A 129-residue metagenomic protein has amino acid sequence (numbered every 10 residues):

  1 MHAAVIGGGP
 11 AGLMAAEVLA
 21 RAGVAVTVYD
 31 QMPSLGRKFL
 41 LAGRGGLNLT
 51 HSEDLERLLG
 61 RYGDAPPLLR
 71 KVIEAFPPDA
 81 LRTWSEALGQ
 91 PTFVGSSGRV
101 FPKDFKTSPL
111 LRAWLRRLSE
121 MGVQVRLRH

Functional and structural regions predicted by a protein language model:
A4, A20-R44: Glycine-rich FAD pyrophosphate-binding loop
G9: Glycine-rich NAD(P) Rossmann-fold beta1-alpha1 loop
G12-L13: N-terminal Rossmann-fold NAD(P) dinucleotide-binding loop
G43-N48, L111-R112: Short, hinge-like loop/turn segments at secondary-structure boundaries
G46-V94: Glycine-rich active-site loop/strand segments that organize a redox cofactor
E74-H129: Feature captures the FAD/FMN-dependent oxidoreductase FAD-binding
